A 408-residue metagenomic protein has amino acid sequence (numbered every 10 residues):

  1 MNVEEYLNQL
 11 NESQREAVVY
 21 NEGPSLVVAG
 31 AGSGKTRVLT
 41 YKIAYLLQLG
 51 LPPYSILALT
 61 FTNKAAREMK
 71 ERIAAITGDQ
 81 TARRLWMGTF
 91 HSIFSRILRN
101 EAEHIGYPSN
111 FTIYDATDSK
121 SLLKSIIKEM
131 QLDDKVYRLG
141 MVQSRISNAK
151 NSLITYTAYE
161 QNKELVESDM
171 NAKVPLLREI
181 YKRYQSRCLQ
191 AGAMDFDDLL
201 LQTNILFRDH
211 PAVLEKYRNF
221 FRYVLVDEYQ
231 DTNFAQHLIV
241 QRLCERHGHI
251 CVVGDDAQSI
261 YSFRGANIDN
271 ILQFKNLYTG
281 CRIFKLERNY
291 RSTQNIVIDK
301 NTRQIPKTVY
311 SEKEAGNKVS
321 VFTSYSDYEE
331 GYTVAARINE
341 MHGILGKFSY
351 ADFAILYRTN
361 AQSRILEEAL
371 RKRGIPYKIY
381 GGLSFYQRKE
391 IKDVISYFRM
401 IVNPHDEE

Functional and structural regions predicted by a protein language model:
M1-S109, I113, E215, D269: P-loop NTPase Walker
V3, N8-V19, G23-V27, V38 (+5 more regions): Conserved helicase NTPase motor core
N21, A82-R84, E103-D198, F221 (+4 more regions): ATP-hydrolysis module of ASCE/P-loop NTPase motor domains, specifically the Walker B Asp-Glu catalytic pair
G23, L51-S55, T81-R83, R246-H249 (+5 more regions): Short glycine-/polar-rich loops that comprise or flank the Walker A/P-loop and associated switch/sensor motifs
V27, A31-L39, G280-R282, E287-P376 (+1 more regions): Helicase P-loop NTPase motor core
K42, E68-I76, I93-I97, L122-I126 (+9 more regions): Alpha-helical scaffold elements adjacent to nucleotide-binding pockets in ATP/GTP-utilizing enzyme cores
I93-E101, A257-S262, R291-S292, G381-V402: Short alpha-helix plus adjacent loop in nuclease-associated cores
